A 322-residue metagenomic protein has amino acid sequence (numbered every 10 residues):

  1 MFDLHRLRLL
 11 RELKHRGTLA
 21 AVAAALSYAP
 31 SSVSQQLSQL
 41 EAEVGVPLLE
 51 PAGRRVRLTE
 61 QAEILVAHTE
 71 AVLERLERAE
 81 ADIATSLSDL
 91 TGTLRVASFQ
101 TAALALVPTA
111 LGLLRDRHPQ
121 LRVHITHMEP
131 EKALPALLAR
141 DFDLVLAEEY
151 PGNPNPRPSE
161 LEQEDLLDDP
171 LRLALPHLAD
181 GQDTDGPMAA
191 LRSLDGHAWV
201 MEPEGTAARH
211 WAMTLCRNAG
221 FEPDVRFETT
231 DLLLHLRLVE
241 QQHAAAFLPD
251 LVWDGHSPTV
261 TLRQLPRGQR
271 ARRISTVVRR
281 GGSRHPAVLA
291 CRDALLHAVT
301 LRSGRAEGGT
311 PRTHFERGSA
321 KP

Functional and structural regions predicted by a protein language model:
M1-P30, Q36, L65: N-terminal short secondary-structure element
L19, E41-E63: A short LG(V/I)-centered, amphipathic sequence patch enriched for acidic residue(s) preceding the LG motif
T91-P154, T229: Central regulatory/effector-binding core of bacterial HTH transcription factors
E129-L134, L138-F142, E148, M201 (+1 more regions): Hydrophobic hinge/microswitch elements
E148, G181-A190, H197-A219, R284-D293 (+1 more regions): Secondary-structure junction motif
N155-D165, D169, L233-G281: Beta-alpha-beta core module
R157-W199: Flexible hinge/capping segments at coil-to-helix
A174-H177, G181, T261-R305, G309: A late-sequence structural motif
